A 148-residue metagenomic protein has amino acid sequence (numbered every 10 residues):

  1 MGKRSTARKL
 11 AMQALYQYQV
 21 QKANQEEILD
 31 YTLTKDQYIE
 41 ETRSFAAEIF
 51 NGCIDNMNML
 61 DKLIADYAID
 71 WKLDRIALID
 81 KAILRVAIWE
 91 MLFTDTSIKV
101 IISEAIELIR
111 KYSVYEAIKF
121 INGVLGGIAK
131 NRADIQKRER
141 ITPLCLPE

Functional and structural regions predicted by a protein language model:
M1-I118, N122-E148: N-terminal interaction/assembly modules
